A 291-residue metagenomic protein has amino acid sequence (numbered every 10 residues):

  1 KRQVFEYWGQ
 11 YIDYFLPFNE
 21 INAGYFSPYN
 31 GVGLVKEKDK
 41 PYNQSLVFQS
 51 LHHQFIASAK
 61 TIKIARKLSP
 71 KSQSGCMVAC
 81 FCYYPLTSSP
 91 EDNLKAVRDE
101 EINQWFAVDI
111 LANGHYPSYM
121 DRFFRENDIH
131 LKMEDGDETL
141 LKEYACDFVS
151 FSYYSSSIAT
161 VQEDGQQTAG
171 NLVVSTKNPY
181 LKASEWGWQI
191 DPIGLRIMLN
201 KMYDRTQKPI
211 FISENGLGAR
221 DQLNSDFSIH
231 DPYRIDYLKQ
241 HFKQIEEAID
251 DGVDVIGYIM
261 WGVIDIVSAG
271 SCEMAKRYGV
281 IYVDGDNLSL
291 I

Functional and structural regions predicted by a protein language model:
K1-I291: Active-site region of glycoside hydrolase catalytic domains
